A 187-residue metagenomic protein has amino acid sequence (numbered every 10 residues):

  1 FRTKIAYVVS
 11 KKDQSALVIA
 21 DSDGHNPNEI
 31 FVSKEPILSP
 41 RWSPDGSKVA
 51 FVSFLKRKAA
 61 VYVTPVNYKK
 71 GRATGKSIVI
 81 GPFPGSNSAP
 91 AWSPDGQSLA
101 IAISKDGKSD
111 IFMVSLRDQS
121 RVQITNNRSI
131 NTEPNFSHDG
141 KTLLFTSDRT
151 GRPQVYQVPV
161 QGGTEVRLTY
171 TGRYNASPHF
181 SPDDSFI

Functional and structural regions predicted by a protein language model:
F1-T3: Catalytic-center loop of serine/cysteine hydrolases
V8, D13-E29, K48, V52-V79 (+5 more regions): Beta-propeller blade-edge and WD-like acidic-aromatic loop motif
K34-V52, K76-S77, P82-A102, N126-T146 (+1 more regions): Conserved beta-propeller blade repeats
